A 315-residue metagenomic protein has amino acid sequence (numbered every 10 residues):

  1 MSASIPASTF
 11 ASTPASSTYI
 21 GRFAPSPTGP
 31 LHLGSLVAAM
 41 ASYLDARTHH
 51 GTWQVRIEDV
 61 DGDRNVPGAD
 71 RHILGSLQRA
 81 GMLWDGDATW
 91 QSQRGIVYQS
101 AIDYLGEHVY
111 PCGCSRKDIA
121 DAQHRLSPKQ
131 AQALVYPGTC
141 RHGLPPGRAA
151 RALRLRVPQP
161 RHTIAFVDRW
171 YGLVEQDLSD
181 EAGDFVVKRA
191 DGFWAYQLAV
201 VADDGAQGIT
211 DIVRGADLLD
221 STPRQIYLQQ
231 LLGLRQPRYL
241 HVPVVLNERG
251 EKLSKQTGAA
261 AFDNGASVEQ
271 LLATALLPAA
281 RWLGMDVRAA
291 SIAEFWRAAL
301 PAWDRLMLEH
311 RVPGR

Functional and structural regions predicted by a protein language model:
S2-P6, F10-S127, A216-L234, V287-E294: N-terminal Rossmann-like or analogous alpha/beta NTP/dinucleotide-binding catalytic cores that position adenine
L31, D191-F193, G265-L271: Structural motif
G68-V174, E181, I292-A299, W303-R315: Active-site neighborhoods of enzyme catalytic cores
S115, H124-R125, D220-S221, L231-R315: Catalytic adenosine-cofactor/nucleotide-binding cores of aminoacyl-tRNA synthetases and other
D118-N264: Active-site cores that bind ATP or allylic diphosphates and position pyrophosphate for catalysis
